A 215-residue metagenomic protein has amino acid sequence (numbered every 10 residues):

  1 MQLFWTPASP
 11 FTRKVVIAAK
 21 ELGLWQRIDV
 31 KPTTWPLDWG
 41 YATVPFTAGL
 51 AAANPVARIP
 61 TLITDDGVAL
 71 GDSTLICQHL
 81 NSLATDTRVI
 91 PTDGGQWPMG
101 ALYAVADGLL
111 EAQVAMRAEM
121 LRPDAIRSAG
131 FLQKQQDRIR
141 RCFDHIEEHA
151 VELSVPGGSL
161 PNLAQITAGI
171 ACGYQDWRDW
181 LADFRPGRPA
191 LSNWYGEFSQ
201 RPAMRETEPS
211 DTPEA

Functional and structural regions predicted by a protein language model:
M1-A129: GST-like domain detector, emphasizing the conserved glutathione-binding G-site in the N-terminal thioredoxin-like
C77, N81, G100-Y103, F143 (+2 more regions): Non-transmembrane alpha-helical segments in soluble domains of secreted/periplasmic/extracellular proteins
A84, A150-L153, P202: A general structural signal marking secondary-structure boundaries and capping sites
T87-T92, V155-S159, F184, R205-S210: Short, hydrophobic secondary-structure boundary micro-motifs
A106-G196: GST-like fold's C-terminal all-alpha helical module
D183-A215: Long hydrophobic alpha-helical segments typical of transmembrane helices together with their membrane-interfacial
